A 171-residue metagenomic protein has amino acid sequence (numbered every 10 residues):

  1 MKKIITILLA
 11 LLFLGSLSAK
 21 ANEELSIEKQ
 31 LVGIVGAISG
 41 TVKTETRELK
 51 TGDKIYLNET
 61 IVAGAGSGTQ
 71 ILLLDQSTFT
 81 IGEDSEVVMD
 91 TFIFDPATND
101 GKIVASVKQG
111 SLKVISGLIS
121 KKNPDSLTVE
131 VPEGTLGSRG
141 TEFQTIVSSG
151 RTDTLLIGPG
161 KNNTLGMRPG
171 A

Functional and structural regions predicted by a protein language model:
M1-I4: Positively charged n-region of N-terminal signal peptides that target proteins for export
I7-S16: Bacterial N-terminal signal peptides
K20-G64, G68-T69, L73-A171: Flexible, surface-exposed loop/linker segments and immediately adjacent secondary-structure boundaries
